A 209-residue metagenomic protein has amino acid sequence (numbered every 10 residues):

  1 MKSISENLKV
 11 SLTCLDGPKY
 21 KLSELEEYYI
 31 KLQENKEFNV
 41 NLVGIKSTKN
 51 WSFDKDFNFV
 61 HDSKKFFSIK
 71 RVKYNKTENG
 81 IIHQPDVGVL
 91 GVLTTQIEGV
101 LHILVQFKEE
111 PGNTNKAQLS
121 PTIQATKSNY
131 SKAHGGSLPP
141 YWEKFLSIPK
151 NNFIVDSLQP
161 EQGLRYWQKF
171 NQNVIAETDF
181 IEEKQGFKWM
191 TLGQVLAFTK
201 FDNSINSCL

Functional and structural regions predicted by a protein language model:
M1-E26, L101, P111-L209: Mixed-charge (acidic/basic) macromolecular-recognition segments
M1-N75, C208-L209: N-terminal domain-onset segments
N50-W51, D86-G88, D156-L158: Short amphipathic alpha-helical surface micro-motifs
D54, T77-N79, P160: Sparse, context-dependent recognition of short Cys/His-centered cofactor- or disulfide-binding micro-motifs
K65-S131: Aromatic- and glycine-enriched beta-alpha-beta binding-site module
